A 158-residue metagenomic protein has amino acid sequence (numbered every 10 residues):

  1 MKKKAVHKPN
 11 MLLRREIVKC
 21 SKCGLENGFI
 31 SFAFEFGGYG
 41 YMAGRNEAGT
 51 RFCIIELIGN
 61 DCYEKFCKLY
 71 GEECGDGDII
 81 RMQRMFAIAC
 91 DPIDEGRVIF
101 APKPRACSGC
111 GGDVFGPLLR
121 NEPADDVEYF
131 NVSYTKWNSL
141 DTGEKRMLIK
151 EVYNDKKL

Functional and structural regions predicted by a protein language model:
K2, G24, N46-C67, G112 (+1 more regions): Long C-terminal interaction/binding lobes of large macromolecular proteins
H7-R15, E72, D76-Q83, D94-P102: Short, flexible, mixed-charge glycine/proline-rich loop motifs that serve as phosphate/nucleic-acid-contacting
C20-C23, C107-C110: Short cysteine-rich clusters marking metal-coordination/redox-active sites
E26-F36, A43-R51: Short N-terminal mixed-charge amphipathic segments
G28, D113-G116: Short functional micro-motifs and their immediate structural scaffolds
E35-R45, C110, E122-N138: Short cysteine/histidine-rich metal-coordination sites, predominantly Zn2+-binding motifs
I54-I79, Q83-I88: Short, conserved sequence motifs used for protein processing/export or organelle targeting and for catalysis
A101-R105, P117: Negatively charged, Asp/Glu-rich surface segments that serve as flexible interaction/assembly modules
